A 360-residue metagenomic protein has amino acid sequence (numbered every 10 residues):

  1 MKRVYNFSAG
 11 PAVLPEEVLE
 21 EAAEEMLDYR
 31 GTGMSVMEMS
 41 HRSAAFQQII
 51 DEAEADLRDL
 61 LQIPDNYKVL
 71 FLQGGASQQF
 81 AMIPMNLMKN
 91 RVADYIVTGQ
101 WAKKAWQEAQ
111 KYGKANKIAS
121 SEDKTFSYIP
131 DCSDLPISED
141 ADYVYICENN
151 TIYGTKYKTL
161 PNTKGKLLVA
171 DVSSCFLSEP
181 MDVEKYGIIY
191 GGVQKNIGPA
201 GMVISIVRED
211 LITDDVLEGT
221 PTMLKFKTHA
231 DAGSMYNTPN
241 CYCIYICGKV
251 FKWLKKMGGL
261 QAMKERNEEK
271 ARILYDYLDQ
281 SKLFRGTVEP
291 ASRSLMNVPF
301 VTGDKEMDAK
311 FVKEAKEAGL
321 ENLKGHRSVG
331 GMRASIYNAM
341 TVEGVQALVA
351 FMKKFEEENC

Functional and structural regions predicted by a protein language model:
R3-E54: A glycine-/small-polar-enriched, mobile loop at the entrance of the PLP active site in fold-type I
R3-V4, E317, H326, G330-C360: PLP-dependent enzyme catalytic core of the Aspartate aminotransferase-like
G10, A109, S120-F176: Active-site phosphate-binding strand-loop segment of PLP-dependent enzymes
P15, V193-Y275, E289, E358-C360: Active-site C-terminal subdomain of aminotransferase-like
T32-Q79, N86, Q100, E108: Conserved N-terminal alpha-helix of the aminotransferase class I/II PLP-enzyme fold
S77-D142: PLP-dependent aminotransferase-like
V169, V183-Q194, V203: Conserved active-site segment immediately N-terminal to the catalytic lysine that forms the internal aldimine
F284-A315: Conserved PLP-binding catalytic core of the aspartate aminotransferase-like
